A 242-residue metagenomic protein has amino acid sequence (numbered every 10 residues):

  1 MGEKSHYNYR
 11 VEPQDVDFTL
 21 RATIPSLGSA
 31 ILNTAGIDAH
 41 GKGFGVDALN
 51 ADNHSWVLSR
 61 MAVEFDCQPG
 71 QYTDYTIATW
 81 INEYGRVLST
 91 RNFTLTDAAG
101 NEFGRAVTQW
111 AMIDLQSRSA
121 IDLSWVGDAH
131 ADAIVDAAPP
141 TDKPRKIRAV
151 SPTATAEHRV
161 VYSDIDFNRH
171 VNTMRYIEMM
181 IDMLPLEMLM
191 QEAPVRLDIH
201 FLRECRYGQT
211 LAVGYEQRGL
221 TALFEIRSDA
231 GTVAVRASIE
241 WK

Functional and structural regions predicted by a protein language model:
M1-L58, F103-V107, D114-A193: Hot-dog-fold acyl-thioester-processing enzymes
G2-H6, A62-I147, C205-Y207, E216-K242: HotDog/MaoC-like acyl-thioester-processing domains
S59, T76, V195-L197: Short Pro/Gly-enriched beta-strand edge/turn motifs at strand-loop
T73-D74, P152-A154, Q209-T210: Short coil-to-beta-strand transition motifs
H170-K242: Structured core of small recognition/catalytic domains
